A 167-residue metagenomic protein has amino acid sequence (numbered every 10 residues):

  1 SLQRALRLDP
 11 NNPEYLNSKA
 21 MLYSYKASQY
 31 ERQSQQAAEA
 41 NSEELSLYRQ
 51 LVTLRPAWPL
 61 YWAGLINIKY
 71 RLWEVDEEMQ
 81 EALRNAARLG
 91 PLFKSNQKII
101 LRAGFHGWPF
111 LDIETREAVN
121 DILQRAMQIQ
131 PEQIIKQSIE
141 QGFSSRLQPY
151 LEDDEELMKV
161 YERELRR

Functional and structural regions predicted by a protein language model:
R4-A5, Q50-L51, N85-A86, A126: Canonical positions in the second alpha-helix
L8-E31, R55-I68, K94-H106, E132-R146: Amphipathic alpha-helical repeat scaffolds of TPR domains
K26-E39, Y70-E78, L111: Short coil/turn connectors between adjacent alpha-helices in alpha-solenoid helical repeat scaffolds
M79-P91, P109: A contiguous pocket-lining binding segment that forms or flanks enzyme active sites
G107-R167: Terminal, low-structured helical/coil segments at or just beyond the last alpha-helical repeat
